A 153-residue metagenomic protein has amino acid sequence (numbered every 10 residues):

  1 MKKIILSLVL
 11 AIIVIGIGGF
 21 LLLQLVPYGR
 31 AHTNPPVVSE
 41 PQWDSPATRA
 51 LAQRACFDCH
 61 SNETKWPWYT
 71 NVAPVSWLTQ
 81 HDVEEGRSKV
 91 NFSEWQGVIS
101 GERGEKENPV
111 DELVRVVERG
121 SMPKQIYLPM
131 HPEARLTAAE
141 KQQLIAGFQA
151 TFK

Functional and structural regions predicted by a protein language model:
M1-I4: Positively charged n-region of N-terminal signal peptides that target proteins for export
V9-P27: Hydrophobic membrane-insertion alpha-helices, especially the h-region of bacterial N-terminal signal peptides
Y28, H32-P36, R103, V117: A charge-rich, low-complexity, intrinsically flexible signal that marks solvent-exposed coils, linkers, repeats
A31-A52: Electrostatic cytochrome c docking/interface patches
A52-T64, M122, L144: The canonical Cys-X-X-Cys-His
W66-H81: Acidic helix-start/capping segments at beta-turn-to-alpha-helix junctions
W77-M130: Extracytoplasmic electron-transfer domains, predominantly the class I c-type cytochrome c fold
R119-M122, L128, P132-K153: C-terminal capping alpha-helices of c-type cytochrome domains
